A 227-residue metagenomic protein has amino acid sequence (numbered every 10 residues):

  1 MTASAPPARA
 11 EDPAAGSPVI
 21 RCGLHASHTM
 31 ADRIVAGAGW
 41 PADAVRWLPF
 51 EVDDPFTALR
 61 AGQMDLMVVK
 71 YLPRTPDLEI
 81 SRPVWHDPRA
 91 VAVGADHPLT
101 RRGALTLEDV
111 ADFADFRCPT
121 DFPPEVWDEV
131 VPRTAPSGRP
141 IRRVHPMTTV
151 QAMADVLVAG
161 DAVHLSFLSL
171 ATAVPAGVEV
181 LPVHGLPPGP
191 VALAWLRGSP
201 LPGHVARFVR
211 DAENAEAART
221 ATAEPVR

Functional and structural regions predicted by a protein language model:
M1-P49, T57, P132, P136: Short alpha-helix C-terminal cap/hinge motif
T2-S4, R33-A38, D43-V45, E51-R89 (+3 more regions): Short beta-strand-centered segments that line the small-molecule binding cleft or hinge of alpha/beta clamshell
V19-H25, M67, A92, F116 (+2 more regions): Short, well-ordered beta-strand segments
M30-R33, L170, L181-P225: A late-sequence structural motif
M30-V35, D112-G138, L201-V205, A223: Secondary-structure junction motif
V52-Q63, P119-E179: Hydrophobic hinge/microswitch elements
P76-S81, D87, Q151-P200: Beta-alpha-beta core module
R82-R89, V93-D115: Flexible hinge/capping segments at coil-to-helix
